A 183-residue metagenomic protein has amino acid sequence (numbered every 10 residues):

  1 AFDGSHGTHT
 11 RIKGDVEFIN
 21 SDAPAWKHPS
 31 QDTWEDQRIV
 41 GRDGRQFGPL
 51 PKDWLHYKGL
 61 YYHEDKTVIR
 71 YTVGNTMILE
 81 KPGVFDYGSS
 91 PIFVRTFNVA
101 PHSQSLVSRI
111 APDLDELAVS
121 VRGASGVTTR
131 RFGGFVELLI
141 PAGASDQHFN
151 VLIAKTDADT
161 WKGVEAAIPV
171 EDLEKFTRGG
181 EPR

Functional and structural regions predicted by a protein language model:
A1-A100: Extended polysaccharide-engagement surfaces of secreted carbohydrate-active enzymes
D53-Y62, S125-R131, K175: Short, exposed beta-strand/loop patches in secreted or surface proteins that constitute
K66-V68, I92-T96, S105, F135-E137 (+1 more regions): Intrinsic-disorder/low-complexity, polar/charged segments enriched in Ser/Thr/Lys/Arg/Asp/Glu/Gln
T72-G74, A111, L152-A154: Structured loops at beta-to-helix junctions and adjacent beta-edge loops in soluble globular domains
I78, Q104-L106, L117, A158-T160: Intrinsically disordered, low-complexity acidic/polar segments
N98-E116: Surface-exposed beta-strand/loop patches in extracellular or lumenal glycoproteins
D115-G123: Short aromatic-acidic-glycine turn motif
R130-R183: Acidic/polar, glycine-enriched structural segments that form the non-catalytic walls/loops of the carbohydrate-binding
